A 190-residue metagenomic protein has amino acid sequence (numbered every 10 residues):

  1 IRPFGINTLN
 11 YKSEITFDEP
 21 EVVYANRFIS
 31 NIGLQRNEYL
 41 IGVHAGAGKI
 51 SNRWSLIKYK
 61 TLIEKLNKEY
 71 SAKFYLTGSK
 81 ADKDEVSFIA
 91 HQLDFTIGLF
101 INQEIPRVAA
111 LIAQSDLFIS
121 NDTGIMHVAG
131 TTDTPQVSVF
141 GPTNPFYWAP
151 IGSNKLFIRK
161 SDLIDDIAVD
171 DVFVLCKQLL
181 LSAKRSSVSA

Functional and structural regions predicted by a protein language model:
I1-A190: Catalytic machinery of carbohydrate-active enzymes, primarily nucleotide-sugar-dependent glycosyltransferases
